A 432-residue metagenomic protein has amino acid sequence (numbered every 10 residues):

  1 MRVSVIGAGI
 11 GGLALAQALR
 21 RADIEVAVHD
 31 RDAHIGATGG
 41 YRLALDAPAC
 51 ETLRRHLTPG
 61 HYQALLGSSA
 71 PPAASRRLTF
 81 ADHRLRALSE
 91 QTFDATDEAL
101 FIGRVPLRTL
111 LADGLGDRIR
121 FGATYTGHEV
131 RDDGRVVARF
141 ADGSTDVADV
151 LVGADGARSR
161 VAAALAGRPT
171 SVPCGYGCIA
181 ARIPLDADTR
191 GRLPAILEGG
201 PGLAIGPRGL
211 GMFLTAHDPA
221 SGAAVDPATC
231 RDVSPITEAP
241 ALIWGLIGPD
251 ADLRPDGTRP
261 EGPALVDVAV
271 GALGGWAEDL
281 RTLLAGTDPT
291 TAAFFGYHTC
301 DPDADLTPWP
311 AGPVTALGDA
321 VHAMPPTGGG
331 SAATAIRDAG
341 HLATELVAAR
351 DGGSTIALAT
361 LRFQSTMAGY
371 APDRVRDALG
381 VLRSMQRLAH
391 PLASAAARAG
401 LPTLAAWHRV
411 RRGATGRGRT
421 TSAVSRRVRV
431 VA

Functional and structural regions predicted by a protein language model:
M1-V3: Extreme N-terminal starter segment of soluble prokaryotic enzymes
A8-R21, E25-A27, V152-G153, I179 (+2 more regions): Conserved mid-domain beta->alpha element of the FAD-binding
G11, H34, R158: Conserved Rossmann-like nucleotide-cofactor binding loop
V28-D32: Conserved acidic E/D residue at the C-terminus of a beta-strand in Rossmann-like folds
A33-T52: Conserved N-terminal glycine-rich FAD pyrophosphate-binding loop of Rossmann-like flavoproteins
D46-L165, T170-P184, P263-V266, V430-A432: Conserved N-terminal helical subregion
L65, R77-F80, R86-A87, T282 (+3 more regions): C-terminal helical "tail/cap" subdomain of flavin- and related membrane-associated enzymes
A87-G103, A180-D288: Conserved FAD/dinucleotide-binding core of flavoprotein oxidoreductases
